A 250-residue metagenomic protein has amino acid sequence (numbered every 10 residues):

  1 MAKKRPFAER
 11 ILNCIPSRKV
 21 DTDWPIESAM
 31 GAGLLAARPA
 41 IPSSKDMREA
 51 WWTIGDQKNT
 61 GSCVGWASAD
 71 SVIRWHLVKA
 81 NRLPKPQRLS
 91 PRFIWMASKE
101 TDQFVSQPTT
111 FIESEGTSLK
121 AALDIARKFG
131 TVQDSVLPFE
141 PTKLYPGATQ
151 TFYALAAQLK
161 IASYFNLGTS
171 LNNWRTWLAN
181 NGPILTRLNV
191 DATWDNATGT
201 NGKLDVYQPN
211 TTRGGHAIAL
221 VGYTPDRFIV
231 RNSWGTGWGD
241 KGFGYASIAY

Functional and structural regions predicted by a protein language model:
A2-R5, E9, N13-C14, G31 (+6 more regions): Predominantly the structural core of cysteine protease catalytic domains
I15, T22-P25, K45-W52: A structural boundary/capping signal
D23-P25, G55, G214, W234: A residue-level detector for conformationally permissive "hinge/kink" positions
E49-T60, T109-F111: A short glycine/serine-rich beta->alpha loop
S71-V105: Active-site-surrounding "flap" and adjacent substrate/cofactor-binding loops of secreted or lumenal enzymes, prototyped
